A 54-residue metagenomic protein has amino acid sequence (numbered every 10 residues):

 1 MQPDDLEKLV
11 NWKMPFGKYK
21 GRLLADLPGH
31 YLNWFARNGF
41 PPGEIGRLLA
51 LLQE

Functional and structural regions predicted by a protein language model:
M1-E54: DEDD superfamily 3′-5′ metal-dependent exonuclease/proofreading module
